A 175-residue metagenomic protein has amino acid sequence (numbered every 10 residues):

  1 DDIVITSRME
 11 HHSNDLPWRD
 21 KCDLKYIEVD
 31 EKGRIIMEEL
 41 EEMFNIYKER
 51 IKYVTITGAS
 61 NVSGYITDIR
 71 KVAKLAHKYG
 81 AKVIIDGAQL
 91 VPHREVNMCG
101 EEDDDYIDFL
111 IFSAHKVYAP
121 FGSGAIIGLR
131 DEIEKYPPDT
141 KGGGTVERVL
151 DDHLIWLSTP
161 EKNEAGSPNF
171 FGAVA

Functional and structural regions predicted by a protein language model:
D1-A175: Pyridoxal 5′-phosphate
